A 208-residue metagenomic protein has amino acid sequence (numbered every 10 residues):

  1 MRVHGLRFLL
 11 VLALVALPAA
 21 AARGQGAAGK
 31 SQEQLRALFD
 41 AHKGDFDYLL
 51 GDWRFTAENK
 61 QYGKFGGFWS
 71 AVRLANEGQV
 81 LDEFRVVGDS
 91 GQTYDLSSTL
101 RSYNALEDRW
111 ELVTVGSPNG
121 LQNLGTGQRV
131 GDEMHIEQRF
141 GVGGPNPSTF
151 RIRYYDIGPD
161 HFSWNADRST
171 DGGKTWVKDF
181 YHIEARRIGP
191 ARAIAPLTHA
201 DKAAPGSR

Functional and structural regions predicted by a protein language model:
M1-G5: N-terminal secretory signal peptides that target proteins for export/translocation
R7-L17: Bacterial N-terminal signal peptides
A20-G24: Sec/Tat signal peptide C-region and signal peptidase I cleavage site
Q25-R208: Hydrophobic small-molecule pocket/channel-lining residues, especially in calycin-type beta-barrels
